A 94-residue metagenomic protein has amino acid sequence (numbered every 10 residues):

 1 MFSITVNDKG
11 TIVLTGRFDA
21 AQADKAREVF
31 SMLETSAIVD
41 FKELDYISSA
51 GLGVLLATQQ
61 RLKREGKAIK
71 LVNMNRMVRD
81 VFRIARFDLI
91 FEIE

Functional and structural regions predicted by a protein language model:
M1-V13: Short beta-strand/loop segment at the start of cytosolic alpha/beta domains
A20-I90: Amphipathic alpha-helical interaction surfaces in cytosolic regulatory modules
E92-E94: Short acidic-hydrophobic, aromatic-tinged amphipathic segments that line or gate anion-handling sites
